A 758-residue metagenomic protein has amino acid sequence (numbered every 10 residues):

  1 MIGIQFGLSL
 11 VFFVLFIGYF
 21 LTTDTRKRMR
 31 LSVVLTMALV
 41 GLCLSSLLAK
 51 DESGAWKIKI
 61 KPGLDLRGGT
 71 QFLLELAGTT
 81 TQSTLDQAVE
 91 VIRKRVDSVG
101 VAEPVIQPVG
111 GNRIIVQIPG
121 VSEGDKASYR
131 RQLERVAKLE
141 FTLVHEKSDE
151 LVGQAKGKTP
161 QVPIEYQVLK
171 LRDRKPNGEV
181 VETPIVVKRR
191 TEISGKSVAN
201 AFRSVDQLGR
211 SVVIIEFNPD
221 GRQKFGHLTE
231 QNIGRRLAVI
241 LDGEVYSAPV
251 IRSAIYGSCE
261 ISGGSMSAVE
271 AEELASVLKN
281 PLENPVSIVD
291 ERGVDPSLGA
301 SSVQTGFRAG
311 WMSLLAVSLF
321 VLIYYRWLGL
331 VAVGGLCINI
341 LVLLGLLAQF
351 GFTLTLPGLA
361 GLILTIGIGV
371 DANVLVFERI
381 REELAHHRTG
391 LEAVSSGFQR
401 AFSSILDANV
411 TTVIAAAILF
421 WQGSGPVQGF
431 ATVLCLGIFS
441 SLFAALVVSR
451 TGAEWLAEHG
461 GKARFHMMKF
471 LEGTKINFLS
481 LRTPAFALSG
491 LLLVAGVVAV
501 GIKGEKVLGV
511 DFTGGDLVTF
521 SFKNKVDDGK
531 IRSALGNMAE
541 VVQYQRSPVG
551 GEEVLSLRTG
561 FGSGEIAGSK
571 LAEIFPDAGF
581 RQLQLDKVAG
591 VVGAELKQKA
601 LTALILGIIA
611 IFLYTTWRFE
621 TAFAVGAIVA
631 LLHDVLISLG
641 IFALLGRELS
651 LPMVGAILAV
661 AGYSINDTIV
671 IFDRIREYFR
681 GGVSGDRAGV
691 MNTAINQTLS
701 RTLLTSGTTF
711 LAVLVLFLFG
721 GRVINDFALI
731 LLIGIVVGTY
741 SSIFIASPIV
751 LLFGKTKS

Functional and structural regions predicted by a protein language model:
M1-S758: A structural signal for conserved, well-ordered secondary-structure elements that form binding/interaction cores
